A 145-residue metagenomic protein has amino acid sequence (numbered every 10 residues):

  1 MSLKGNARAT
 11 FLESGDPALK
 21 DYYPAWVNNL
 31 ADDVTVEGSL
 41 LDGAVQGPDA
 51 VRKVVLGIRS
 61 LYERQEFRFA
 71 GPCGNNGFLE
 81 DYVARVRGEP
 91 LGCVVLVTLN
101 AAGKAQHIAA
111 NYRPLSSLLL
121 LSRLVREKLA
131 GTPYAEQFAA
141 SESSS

Functional and structural regions predicted by a protein language model:
M1-S145: C-terminal and inter-domain tail/linker signature
